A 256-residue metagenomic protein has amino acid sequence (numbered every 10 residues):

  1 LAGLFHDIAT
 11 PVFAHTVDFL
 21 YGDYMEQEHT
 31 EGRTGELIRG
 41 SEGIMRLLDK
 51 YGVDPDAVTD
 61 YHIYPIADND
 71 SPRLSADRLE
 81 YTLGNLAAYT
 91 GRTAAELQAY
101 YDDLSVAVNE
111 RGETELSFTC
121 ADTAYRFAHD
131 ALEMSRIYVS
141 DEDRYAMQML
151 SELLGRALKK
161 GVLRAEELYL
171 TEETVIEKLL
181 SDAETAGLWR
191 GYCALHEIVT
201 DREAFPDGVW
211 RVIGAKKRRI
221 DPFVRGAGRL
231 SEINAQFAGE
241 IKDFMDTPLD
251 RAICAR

Functional and structural regions predicted by a protein language model:
A2-L4: Short alpha-helical catalytic segment bearing the HExxH-like zincin motif of zinc-dependent metalloproteases
H6-T10: Active-site recognition of the HExxH zinc-binding catalytic motif
V12, T16-R256: Histidine-centered, transition-metal-coordinating active-site segments
